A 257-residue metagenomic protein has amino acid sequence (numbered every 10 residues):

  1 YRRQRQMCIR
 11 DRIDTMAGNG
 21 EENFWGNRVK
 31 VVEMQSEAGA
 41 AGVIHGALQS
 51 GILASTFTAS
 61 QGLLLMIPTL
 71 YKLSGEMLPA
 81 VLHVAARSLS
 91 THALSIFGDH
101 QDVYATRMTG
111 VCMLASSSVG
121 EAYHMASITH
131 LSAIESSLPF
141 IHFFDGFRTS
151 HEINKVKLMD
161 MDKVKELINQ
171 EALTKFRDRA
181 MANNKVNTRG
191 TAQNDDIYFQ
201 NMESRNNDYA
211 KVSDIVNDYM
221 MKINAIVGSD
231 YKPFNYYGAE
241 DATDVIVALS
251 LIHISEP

Functional and structural regions predicted by a protein language model:
Y1-I9, I252-P257: Single conserved hydrophobic/aromatic residue that forms the stacking wall/gate of nucleotide- or nucleobase-binding
R3, M34, F57, H83 (+2 more regions): Generic beta-strand/beta-sheet core signal
D11-R107, V111-I134: Thiamine diphosphate
W25, V29, F140-Y236: Conformationally flexible catalytic loops at phosphate/diphosphate-handling active centers
A38, S60, S116-Y123, N206-M221 (+2 more regions): Electropositive phosphate-/nucleotide-binding environments in soluble metabolic enzymes
M66, H92, H151-I153, S255: Short helix/loop capping segments that flank catalytic or ligand/cofactor-binding pockets
P233-Y236, E240-L251, S255: Redox- and metal-dependent alpha/beta enzyme cores, enriched for Fe-S-associated oxidoreductases and cofactor-handling
